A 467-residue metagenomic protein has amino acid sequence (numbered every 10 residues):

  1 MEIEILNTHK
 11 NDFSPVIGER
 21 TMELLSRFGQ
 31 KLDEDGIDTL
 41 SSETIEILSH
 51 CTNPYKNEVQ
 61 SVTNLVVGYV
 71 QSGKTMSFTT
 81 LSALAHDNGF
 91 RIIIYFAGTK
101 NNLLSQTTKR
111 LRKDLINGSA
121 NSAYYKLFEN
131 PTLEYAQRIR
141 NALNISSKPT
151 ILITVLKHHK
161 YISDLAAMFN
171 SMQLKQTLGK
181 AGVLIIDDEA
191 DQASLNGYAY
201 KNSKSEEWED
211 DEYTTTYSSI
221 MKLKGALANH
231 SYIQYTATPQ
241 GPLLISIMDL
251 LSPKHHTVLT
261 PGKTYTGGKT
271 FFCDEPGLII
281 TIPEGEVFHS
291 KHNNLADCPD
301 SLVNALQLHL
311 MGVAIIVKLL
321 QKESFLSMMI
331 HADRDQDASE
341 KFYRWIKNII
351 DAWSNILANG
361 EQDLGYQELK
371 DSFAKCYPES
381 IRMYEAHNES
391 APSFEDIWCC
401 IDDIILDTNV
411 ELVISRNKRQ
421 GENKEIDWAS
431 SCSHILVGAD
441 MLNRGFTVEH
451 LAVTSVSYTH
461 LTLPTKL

Functional and structural regions predicted by a protein language model:
D33-N64: Conserved pre-motif I regulatory segment
S77: Hydrophobic positions on the alpha1 helix immediately C-terminal to the Walker A/P-loop
I92-R112: Conserved Walker A/P-loop ATP-binding site and its immediately adjacent core in helicase/helicase-like ATPase domains
T108, A120-N121, K126, G182-I185 (+3 more regions): Conserved C-terminal RecA-like helicase domain
E134-A181, K201, T215-S219: Conserved RecA-like ASCE ATPase "motif II neighborhood" in helicase/translocase motors
A181-G182, Y198-I316: Conserved P-loop NTPase catalytic core
T447-S457: A short beta-strand element within the Helicase C-terminal
T459-L467: Conserved small/polar residues in nucleotide/adenosyl-binding loops
